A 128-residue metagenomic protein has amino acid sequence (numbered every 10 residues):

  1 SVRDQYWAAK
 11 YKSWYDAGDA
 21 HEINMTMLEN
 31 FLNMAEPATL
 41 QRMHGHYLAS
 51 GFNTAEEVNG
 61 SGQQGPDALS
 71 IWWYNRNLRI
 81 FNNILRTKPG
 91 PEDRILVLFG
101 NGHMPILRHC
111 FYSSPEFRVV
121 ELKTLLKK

Functional and structural regions predicted by a protein language model:
S1-G90, C110: Hydrophobic, often amphipathic alpha-helical segments used for membrane interaction and targeting
S70-K128: A cross-kingdom marker for long, charged
